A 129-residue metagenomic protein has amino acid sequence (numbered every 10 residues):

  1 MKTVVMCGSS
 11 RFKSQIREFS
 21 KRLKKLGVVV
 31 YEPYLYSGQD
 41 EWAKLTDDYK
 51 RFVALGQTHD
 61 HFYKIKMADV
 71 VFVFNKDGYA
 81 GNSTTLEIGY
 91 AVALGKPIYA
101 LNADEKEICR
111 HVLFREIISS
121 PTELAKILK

Functional and structural regions predicted by a protein language model:
M1-K129: Conserved catalytic or regulatory cores that recognize and/or transform ribose-phosphate-containing ligands
